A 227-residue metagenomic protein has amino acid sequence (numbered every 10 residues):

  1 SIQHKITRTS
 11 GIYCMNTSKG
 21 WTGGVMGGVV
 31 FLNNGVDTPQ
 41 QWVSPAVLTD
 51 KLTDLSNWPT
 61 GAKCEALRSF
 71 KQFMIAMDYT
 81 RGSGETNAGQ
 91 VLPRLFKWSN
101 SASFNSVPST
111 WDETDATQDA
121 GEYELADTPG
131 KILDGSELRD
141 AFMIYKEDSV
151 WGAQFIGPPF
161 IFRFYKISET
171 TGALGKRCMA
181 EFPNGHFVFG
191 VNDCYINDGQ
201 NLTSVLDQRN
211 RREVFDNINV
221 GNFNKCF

Functional and structural regions predicted by a protein language model:
S1-G28: Blade-loop segments of beta-propeller domains
S1-Q3, K63-G152: N-terminal beta-propeller domains
I2-I12, T49-N57, Q118-A126, R163-E169: A short beta-strand motif characteristic of beta-propeller blades
G24, G28-V29, L67, F73 (+2 more regions): Beta-sheet-dominated scaffold domains
D37-T53, S83-G84, A88-V91, V191 (+1 more regions): Short, surface-exposed terminal/edge motifs of secreted or surface/virion proteins that either
V43-S69: Asp-box/WD-like beta-propeller blade repeats and closely related beta-sheet repeat scaffolds
A46-L48, A102, G157-P158, N201: Short coil turn/linker residues within repeat-based beta-strand modules
